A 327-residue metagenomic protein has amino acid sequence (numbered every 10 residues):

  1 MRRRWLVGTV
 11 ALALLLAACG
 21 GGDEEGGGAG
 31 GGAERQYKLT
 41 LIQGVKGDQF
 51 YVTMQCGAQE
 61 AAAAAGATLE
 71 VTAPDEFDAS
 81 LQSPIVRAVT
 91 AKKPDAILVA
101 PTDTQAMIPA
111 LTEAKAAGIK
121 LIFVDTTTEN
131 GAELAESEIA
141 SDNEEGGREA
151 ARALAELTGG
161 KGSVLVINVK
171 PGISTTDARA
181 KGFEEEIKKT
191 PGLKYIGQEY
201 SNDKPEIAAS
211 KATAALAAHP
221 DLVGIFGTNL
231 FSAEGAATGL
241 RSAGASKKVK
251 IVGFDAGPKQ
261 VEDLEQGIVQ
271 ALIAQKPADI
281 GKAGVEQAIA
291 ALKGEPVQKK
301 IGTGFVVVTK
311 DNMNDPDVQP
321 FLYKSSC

Functional and structural regions predicted by a protein language model:
M1-A17: Sec-dependent bacterial lipoprotein signal peptides
R3, C19-C327: A residue-level marker of the well-folded mature domains of exported/periplasmic proteins
